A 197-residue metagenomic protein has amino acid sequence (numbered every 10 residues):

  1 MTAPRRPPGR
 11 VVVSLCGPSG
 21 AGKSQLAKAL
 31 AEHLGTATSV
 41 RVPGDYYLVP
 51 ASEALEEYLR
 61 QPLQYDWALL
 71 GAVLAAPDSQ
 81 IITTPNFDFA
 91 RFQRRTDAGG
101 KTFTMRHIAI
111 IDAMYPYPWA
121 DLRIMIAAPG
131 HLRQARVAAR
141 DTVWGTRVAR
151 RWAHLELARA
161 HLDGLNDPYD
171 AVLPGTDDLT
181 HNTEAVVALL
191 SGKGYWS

Functional and structural regions predicted by a protein language model:
V13-L15: Hydrophobic anchor at the beta1->P-loop junction of P-loop NTPases
P18: P-loop (Walker A) phosphate-binding loop of NTP-binding proteins
K23: Conserved lysine of the Walker
L26: Hydrophobic positions on the alpha1 helix immediately C-terminal to the Walker A/P-loop
E32-R41: Post-Walker A helix-loop "phosphate-sensing" segment adjacent to the P-loop in P-loop NTPases
P43, V49-A98, I108: Conserved nucleotide-sensing/catalytic segment adjacent to the nucleotide-binding pocket in NTP-handling enzymes
E57, L122-G164, S191: A glycine- and Lys/Arg-enriched "phosphate-lid" helix/loop adjacent to the NTP-binding pocket of small-molecule kinases
R95-D141: ATP-dependent NMP and nucleoside kinases share a basic, alpha-helical "lid"
